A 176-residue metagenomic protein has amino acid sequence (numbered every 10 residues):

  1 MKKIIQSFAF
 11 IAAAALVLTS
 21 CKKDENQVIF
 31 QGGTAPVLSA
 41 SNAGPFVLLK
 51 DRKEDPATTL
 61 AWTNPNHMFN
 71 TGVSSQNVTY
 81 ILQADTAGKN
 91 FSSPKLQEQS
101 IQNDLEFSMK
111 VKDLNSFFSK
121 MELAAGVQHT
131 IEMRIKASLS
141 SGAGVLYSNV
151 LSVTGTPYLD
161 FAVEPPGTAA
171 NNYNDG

Functional and structural regions predicted by a protein language model:
M1-A9: Bacterial N-terminal signal peptides that target proteins for export
I4, K23-E132, K136-N174: Acidic/polar, low-complexity intrinsically disordered N-terminal segments immediately downstream of a Sec signal
I11-A15: Alpha-helical transmembrane segments
V17-S20: C-terminal motif of bacterial Sec signal peptides marking the signal peptidase cleavage site
